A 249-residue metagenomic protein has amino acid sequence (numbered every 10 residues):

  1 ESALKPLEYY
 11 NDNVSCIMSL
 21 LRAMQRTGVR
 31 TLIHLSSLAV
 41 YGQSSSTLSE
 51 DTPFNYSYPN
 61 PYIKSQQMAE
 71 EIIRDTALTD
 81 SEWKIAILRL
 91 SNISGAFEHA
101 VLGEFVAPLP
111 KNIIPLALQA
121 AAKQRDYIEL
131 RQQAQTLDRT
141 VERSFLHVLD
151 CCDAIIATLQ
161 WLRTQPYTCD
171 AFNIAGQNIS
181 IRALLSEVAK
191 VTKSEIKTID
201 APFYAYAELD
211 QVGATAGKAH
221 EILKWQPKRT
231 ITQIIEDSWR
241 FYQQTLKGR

Functional and structural regions predicted by a protein language model:
E1-D12: NAD(P)H-binding glycine-rich loop region in Rossmannoid oxidoreductase-like domains and their noncatalytic homologs
N11, M18-P61, L78-E82, A86: Conserved Rossmann-fold NAD(P)-dependent oxidoreductase catalytic core, especially the SDR/UDP-sugar
L32-H34, A86-N92, S144, N173: Structural signature of the Rossmann-like NAD(P)-dependent dehydrogenase/reductase core
V40-Y41, I93-G95, C151, I179: Conserved sequence/active-site signature of Rossmann-fold short-chain dehydrogenase/reductase
Q43, P59-A96, P115-K123: Active-site Tyr-X1-5-Lys
P59, S91-P110, Q133-L149: Glycine-rich "substrate-gating" loop/helix at the edge of Rossmann-like oxidoreductase active sites
Q119-R249: C-terminal substrate-binding subdomain of Rossmann-fold SDR/epimerase-dehydratase oxidoreductases
